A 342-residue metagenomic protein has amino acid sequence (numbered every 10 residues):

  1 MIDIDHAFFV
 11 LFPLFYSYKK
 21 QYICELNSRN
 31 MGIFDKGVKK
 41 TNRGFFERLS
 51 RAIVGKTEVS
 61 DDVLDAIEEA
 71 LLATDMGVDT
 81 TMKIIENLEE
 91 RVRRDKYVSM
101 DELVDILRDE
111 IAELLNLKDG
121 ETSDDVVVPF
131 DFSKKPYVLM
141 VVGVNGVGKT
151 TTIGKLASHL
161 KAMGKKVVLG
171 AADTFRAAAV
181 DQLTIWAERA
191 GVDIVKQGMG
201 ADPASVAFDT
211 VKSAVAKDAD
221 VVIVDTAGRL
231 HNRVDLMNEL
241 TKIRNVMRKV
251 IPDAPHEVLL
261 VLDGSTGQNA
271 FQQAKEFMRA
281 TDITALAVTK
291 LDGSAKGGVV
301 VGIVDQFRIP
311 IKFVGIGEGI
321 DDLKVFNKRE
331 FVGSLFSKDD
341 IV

Functional and structural regions predicted by a protein language model:
M1-H6: N-terminal amphipathic/hydrophobic targeting modules at extreme N-termini, encompassing cleavable Sec/SRP-type signal
A7-V10, E25: Short hydrophobic alpha-helical segments enriched in small aliphatic residues
V10-S17: Generic detector of N-terminal low-structure segments
K20, N27-N30: Polybasic, lysine-rich low-complexity intrinsically disordered segments
D35, K40, G44-A172, A179-M199 (+2 more regions): Primarily NTPase-proximal linker/entry elements flanking Walker-type ATP/GTP-binding cores
Q182, D202-K217, H231-S337: Conserved catalytic-core segment of NTP-binding enzymes
A227-R229: Short glycine-rich anion-binding loops that position phosphate/pyrophosphate groups of nucleotides and phosphorylated
I341-V342: Extended, compositionally biased non-globular segments
